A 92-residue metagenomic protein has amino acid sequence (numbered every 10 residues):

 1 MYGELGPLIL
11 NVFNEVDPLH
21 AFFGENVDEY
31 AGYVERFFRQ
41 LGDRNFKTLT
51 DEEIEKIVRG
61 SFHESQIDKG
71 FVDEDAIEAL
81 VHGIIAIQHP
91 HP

Functional and structural regions predicted by a protein language model:
M1-P92: Charged, amphipathic alpha-helical regulatory modules used for macromolecular assembly or allosteric control
